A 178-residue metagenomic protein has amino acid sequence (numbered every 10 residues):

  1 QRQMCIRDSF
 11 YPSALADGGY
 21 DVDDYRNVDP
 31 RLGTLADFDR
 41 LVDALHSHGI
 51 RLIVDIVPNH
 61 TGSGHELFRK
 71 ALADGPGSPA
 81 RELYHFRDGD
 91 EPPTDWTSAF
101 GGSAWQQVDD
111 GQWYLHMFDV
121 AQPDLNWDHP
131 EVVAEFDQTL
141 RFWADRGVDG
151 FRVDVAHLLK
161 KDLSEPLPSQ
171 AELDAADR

Functional and structural regions predicted by a protein language model:
Q1-Q3, R7-D137, R141, D145 (+1 more regions): Acidic/aromatic-lined carbohydrate-recognition and catalytic surfaces of CAZymes acting on diverse glycans
D149: Receiver (REC) domain switch/active-site residues of two-component response regulators
